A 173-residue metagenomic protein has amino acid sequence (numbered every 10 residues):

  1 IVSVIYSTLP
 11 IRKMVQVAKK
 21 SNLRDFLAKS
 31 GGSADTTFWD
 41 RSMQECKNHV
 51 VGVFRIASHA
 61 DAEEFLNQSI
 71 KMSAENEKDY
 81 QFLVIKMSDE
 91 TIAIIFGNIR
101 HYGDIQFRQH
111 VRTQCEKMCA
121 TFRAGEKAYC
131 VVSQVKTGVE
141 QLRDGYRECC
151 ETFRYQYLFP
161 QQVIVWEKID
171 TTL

Functional and structural regions predicted by a protein language model:
I1-Q114, C130-Y157, Q161-L173: Interdomain helical linkers/hinges and coiled-coil/dimerization scaffolds that transmit conformational signals
C115-C119: Short, non-transmembrane amphipathic alpha-helical segments
A120-Q134: Conserved short beta-strand edge segments in small beta-sheet-based binding/regulatory domains
